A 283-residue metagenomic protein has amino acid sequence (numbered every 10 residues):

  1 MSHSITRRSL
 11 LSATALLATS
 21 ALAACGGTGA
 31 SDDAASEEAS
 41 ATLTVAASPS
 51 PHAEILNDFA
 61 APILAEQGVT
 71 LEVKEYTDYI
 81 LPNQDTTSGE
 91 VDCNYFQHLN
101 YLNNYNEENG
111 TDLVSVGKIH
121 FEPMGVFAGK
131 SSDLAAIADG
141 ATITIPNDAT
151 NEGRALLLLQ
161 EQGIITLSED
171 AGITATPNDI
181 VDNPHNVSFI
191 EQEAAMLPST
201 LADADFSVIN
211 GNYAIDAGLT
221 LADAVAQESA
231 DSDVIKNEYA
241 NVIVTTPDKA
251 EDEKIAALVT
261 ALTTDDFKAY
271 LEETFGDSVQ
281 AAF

Functional and structural regions predicted by a protein language model:
R7-L11: N-terminal export leaders
A21-A24: C-terminal motif of bacterial Sec signal peptides marking the signal peptidase cleavage site
G26-G29: Bacterial signal peptide processing site
S40-A60, T77-P82: Extracytoplasmic "Venus flytrap"
V73-Q84, G172-S199: Short helix-initiation/N-cap motifs at beta->coil->alpha
N104-V116, S131, D203, V208 (+1 more regions): Ligand-binding "clamshell"
V116-I165, K268: A conserved helix-loop-strand patch within extracytoplasmic ligand-binding domains of the periplasmic binding
P123-L134, Y239-D252: A bilobed periplasmic-binding-protein/Venus flytrap-type ligand-binding module shared by bacterial periplasmic
